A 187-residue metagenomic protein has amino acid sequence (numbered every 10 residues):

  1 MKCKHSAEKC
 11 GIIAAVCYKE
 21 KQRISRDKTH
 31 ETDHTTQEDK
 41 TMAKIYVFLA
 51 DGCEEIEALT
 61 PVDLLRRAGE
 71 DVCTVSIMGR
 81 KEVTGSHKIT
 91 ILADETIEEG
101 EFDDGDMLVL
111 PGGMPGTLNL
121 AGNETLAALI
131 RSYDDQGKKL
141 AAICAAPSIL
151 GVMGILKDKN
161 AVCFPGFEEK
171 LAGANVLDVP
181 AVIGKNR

Functional and structural regions predicted by a protein language model:
S6-A7, G11, E31, T35: Short hydrophobic alpha-helical segments enriched in small aliphatic residues
G11-I12, R23: Generic short N-terminal amphipathic or hydrophobic helices
E20-T41: Short, Lys/Arg-enriched N-terminal segments with co-localized hydrophobic residues within the first ~10-30 amino acids
A43-V47, C53, L64-R80, A93-R187: Active-site-adjacent pocket-lining segments in enzyme domains
K88: Conserved phosphate/oxyanion-binding catalytic-loop motifs
